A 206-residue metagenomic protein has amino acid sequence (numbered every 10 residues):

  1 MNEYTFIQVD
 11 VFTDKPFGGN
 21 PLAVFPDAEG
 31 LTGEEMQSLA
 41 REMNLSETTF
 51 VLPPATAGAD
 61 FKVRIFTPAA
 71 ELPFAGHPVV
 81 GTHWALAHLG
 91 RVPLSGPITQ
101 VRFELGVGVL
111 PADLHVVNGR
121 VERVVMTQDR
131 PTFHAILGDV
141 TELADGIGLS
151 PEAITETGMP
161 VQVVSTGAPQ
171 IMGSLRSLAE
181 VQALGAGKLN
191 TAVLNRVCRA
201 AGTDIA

Functional and structural regions predicted by a protein language model:
M1-F74, V80-A206: Active-site proximal loop and beta-alpha junction motif in alpha/beta enzyme cores
